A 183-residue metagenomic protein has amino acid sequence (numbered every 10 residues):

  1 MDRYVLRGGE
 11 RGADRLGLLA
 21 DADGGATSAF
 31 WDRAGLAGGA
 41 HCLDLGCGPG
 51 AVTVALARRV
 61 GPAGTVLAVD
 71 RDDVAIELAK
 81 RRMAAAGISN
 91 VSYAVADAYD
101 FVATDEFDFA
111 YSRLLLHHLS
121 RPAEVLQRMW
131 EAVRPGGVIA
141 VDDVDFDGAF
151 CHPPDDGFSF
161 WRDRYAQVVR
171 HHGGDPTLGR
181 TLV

Functional and structural regions predicted by a protein language model:
R3-D23: Class I SAM-dependent methyltransferase Rossmann-like catalytic core, especially the SAM/SAH-binding loop
D21-H41, A55: Conserved alpha-helix/loop element of class I SAM-dependent methyltransferases that forms part of the SAM/SAH-binding
L43, P49-D100: Class I SAM-dependent methyltransferase SAM/SAH-binding core
G61, L119-S120, V133-R134: Helix-to-beta-strand junctions that scaffold the AdoMet/dcAdoMet cofactor pocket in Class I SAM-dependent enzymes
D100-F109: A short acidic, Gly/Pro-enriched loop at the edge of an enzyme's catalytic core that lines a small-molecule cofactor
D108-P122: A short SAM/SAH-binding and catalytic strip from SAM-dependent methyltransferases
A123-V138: A short glycine-rich, Lys/Arg-flanked "PGG" loop and its adjoining helix->strand segment in the class I
A140-V183: Conserved catalytic/acceptor-binding region of the Class I
